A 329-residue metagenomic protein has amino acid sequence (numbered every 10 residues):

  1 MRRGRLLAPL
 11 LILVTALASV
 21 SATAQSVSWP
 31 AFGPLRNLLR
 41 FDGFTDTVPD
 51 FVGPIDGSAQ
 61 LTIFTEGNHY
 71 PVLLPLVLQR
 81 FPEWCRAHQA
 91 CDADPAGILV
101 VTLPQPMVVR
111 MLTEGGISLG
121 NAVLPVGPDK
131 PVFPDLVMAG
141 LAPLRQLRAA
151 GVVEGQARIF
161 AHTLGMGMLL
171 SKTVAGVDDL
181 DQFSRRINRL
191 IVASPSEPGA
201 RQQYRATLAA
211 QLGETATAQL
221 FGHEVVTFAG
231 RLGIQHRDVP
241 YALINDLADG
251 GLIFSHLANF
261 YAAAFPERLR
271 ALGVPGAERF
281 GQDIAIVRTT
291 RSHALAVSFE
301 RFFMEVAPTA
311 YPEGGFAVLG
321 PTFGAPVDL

Functional and structural regions predicted by a protein language model:
A8-A18: Bacterial N-terminal signal peptides
Q25-R145: Early extracytoplasmic/lumenal segment of secretory-pathway proteins
L35-P49, D129, F133, L141-L208: A conserved helix-loop-strand patch within extracytoplasmic ligand-binding domains of the periplasmic binding
Q79-D92, A161, D179-G233: Ligand-binding cleft/hinge of the Venus flytrap
L112, F183, P240-D246, I286: Hydrophobic residues within well-ordered alpha-helices
M138-A149, P240-R270: A ligand-binding cleft/hinge motif common to bilobed small-molecule-binding domains
H162-G165, F265-E300, V318-L329: Periplasmic-binding protein-like
A193, F302-G324: Periplasmic-binding protein-like
